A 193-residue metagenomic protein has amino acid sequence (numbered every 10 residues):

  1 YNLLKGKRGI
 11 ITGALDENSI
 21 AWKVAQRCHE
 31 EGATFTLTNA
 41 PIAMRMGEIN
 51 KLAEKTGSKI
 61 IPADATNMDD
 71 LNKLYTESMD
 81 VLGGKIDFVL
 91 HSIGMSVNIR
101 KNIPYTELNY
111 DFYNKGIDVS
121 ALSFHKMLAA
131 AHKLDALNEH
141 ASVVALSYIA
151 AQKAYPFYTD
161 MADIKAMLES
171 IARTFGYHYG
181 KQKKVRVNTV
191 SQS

Functional and structural regions predicted by a protein language model:
Y1-L37: Canonical Rossmann dinucleotide-binding motif of NAD(H)/NADP(H)-dependent dehydrogenases/reductases, specifically
R8-T12, I86-G94: Conserved hydrophobic beta-strands of the Rossmann-like cofactor-binding core in SDR/related NAD(P)H-dependent
G13-K23, G94-Q182, S191-S193: Catalytic loop of short-chain dehydrogenase/reductase
E31-I49: Conserved glycine-rich Rossmann-like NAD(P)H-binding loop of the short-chain dehydrogenase/reductase
T34, K85, S142, R186-N188: Structural signature of beta-strand start/N-cap positions in the alpha/beta core of ABC transporter nucleotide-binding
A53-D69: Rossmann-fold cofactor-recognition segment
G57, K85-I86, Y113, H140: Local beta-strand N-terminus motif with an aromatic residue
T66-V81: Conserved Rossmann-fold cofactor-binding substructure of NAD(P)-dependent oxidoreductases
